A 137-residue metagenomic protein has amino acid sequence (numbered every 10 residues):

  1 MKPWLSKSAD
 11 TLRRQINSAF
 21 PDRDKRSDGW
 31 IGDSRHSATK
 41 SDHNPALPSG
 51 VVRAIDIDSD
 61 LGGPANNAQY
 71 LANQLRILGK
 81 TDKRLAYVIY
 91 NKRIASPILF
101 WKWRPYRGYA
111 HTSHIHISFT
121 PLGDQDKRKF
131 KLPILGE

Functional and structural regions predicted by a protein language model:
M1-F100, T112-F119: Secreted/periplasmic proteins that engage bacterial cell-wall peptidoglycan
P3, P121-E137: Low-complexity, Gly/Ser/Thr/Pro-rich intrinsically disordered linker/tail segments
A86-I89, P105, K129: Intrinsically disordered, low-complexity N-terminal regions enriched in serine/proline/glycine with scattered basic
P97-K102, K129-K131: Short amphipathic beta-strand/extended segments with alternating polar/hydrophobic composition
W103-Y109: Short proline/glycine-enriched turn/loop segments at secondary-structure junctions
P105, F119-P121: Secondary-structure transition/turn motif
Y109-S113, D126: Short glycine/proline-enriched turn or capping motifs at secondary-structure junctions
